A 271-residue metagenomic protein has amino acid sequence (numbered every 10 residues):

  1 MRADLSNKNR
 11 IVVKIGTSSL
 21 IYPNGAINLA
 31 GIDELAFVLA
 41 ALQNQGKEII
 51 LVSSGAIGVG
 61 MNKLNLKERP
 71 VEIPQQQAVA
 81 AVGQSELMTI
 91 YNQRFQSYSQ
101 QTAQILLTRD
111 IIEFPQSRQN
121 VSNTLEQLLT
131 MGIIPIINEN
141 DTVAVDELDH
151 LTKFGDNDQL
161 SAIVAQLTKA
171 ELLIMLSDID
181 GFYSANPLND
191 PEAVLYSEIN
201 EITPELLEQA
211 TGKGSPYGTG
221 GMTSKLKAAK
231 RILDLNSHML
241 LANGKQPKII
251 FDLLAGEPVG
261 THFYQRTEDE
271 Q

Functional and structural regions predicted by a protein language model:
M1-Q101, I105-Q271: C-terminal catalytic "cap/lid" subdomain
